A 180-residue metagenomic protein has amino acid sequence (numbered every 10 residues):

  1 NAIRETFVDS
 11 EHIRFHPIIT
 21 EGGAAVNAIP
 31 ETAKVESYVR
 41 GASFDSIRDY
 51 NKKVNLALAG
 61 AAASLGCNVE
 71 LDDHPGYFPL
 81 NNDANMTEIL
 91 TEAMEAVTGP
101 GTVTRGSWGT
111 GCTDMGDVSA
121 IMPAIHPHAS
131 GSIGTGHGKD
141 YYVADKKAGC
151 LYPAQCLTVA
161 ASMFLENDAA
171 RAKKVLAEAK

Functional and structural regions predicted by a protein language model:
N1-E88, E92-M94, S107-G116: Midchain, well-structured core segments that form catalytic/ion-binding scaffolds
N1-V8, L58-G66, M94-T98, M122 (+3 more regions): Structural signal for hydrophobic packing residues in well-ordered secondary-structure cores of soluble enzyme domains
V103-A160, F164-K180: Zn-dependent metallopeptidase/amidohydrolase metal-coordination segment
